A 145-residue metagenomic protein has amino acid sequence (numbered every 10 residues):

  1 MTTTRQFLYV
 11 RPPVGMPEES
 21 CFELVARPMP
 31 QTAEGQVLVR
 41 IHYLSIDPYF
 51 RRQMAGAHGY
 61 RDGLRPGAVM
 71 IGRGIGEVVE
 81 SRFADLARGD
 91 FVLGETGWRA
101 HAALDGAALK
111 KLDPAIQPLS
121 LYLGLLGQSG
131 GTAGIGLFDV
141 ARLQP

Functional and structural regions predicted by a protein language model:
T2-F7: Short structural boundary motif marking the start of a folded domain
V10, R82, D105-G106: Short acidic-glycine loop/turn motifs at beta-strand connectors
P13-E19, P48-Y49: Short N-terminal binding/cap micro-motifs at the start of the first secondary-structure element
G15, D85, H101: Flexible, glycine-rich phosphate/dinucleotide-binding loops and adjacent beta-alpha linkers at cofactor/substrate
P17-P28: Short glycine/threonine/proline-enriched tight-turn/helix- or strand-capping micro-motif at secondary-structure
M29-I46, M54-W98: Glycine-rich beta-strand-centered segment in the early N-terminal region that forms part of a ligand/cofactor-binding
F50-R51, L104: Short glycine-/acidic-enriched loop or helix-start segments at secondary-structure transitions that form or flank
G72-E77, R88-P145: NAD(P)H dinucleotide-binding glycine-rich loop of Rossmann-like/cofactor-binding domains, especially the beta1-alpha1
